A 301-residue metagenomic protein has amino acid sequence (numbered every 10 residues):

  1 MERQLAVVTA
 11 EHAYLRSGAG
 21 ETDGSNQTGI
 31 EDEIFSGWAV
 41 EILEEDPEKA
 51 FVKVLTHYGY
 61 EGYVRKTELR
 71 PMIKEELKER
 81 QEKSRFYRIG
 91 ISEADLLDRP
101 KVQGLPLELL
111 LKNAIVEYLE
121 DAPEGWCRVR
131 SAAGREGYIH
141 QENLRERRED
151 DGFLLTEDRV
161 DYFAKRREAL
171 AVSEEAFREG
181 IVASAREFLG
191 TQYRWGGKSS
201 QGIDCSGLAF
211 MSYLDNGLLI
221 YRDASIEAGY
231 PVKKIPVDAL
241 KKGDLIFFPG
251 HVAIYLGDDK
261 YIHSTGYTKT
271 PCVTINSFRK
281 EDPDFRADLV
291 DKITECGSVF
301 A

Functional and structural regions predicted by a protein language model:
M1-Y14, G20-T28, D32-E41, P47-E48 (+4 more regions): Boundary regions of SH3-family modules and the immediately adjacent low-complexity/disordered segments in eukaryotic
V8, I42, Y118, F247-F248: A generic structural signal for residues embedded in beta-strands
H12, P71-K74, A224-I235, D258-A301: Aromatic- and glycine-rich peptidoglycan recognition patches
T22-G29, D95-P106, A228-V237: Short alpha-helix capping/helix-loop boundary micro-motifs
I34, A94, K101, L105-L107 (+4 more regions): Glycine-rich catalytic cores of cysteine/serine-nucleophile enzymes that process amide/ester linkages in cell-envelope
G37, L107-V116, K242-G243: Loop/turn positions that initiate beta-strands
Y193-L240: Catalytic cysteine-centered active-site loop
L240-V252: Hydrophobic/aromatic-rich core segments of domains that either
